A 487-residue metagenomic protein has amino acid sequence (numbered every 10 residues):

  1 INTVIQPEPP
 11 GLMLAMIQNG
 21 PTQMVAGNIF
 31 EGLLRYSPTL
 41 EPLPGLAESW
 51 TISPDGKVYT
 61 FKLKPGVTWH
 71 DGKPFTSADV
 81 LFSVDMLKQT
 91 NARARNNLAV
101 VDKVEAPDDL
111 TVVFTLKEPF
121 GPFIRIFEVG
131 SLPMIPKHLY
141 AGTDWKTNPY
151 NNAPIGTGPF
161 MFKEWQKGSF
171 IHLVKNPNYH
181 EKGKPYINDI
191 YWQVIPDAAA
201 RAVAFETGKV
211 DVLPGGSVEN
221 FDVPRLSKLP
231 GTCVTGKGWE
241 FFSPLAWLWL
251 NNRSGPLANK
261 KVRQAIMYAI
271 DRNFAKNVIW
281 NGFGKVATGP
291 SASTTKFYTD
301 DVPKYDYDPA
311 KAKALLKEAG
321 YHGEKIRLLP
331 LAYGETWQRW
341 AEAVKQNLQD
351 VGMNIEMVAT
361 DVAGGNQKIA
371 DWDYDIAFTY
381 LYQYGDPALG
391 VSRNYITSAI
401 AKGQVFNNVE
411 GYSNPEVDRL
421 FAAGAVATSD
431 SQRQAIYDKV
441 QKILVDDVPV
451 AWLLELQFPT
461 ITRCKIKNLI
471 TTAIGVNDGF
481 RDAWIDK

Functional and structural regions predicted by a protein language model:
N2-T3, G72, V212-P214, V218 (+5 more regions): Periplasmic binding protein-like
V4-P54, D85, I155-T157: N-terminal lobe/hinge region of extracytoplasmic solute-binding protein
S37, E41, V129-P185, D189 (+2 more regions): Gly/Pro-rich hinge or "lid" segments in bacterial periplasmic/extracellular proteins
E48-R93, P107, V113-T115, R201-A204 (+1 more regions): Aromatic- and charge-enriched surface segment that lines or borders ligand/interaction sites
T51, K62, N96-Y140, E164-Q166: Surface-exposed binding/hinge segments that line and control ligand-binding clefts or catalytic entry sites
L87, K103-E105, K163-V174, Y191-S254 (+1 more regions): Extracellular/periplasmic solute-recognition and catalytic clefts
G121, Q166-F170, K175, S243-L245 (+4 more regions): Detector for C-terminal structural segments
F160, N251, N281, K285-E318 (+1 more regions): Structural transition elements
